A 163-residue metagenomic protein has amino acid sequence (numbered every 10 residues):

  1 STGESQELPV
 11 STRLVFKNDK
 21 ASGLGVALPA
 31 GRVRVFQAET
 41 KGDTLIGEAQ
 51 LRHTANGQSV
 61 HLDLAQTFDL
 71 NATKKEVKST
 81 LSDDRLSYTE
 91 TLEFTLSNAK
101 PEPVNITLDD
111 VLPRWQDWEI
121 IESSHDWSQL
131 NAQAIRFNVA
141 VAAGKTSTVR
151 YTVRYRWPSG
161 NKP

Functional and structural regions predicted by a protein language model:
S1-P163: Long, intrinsically disordered, low-complexity accessory segments associated with secretion and vesicular trafficking
